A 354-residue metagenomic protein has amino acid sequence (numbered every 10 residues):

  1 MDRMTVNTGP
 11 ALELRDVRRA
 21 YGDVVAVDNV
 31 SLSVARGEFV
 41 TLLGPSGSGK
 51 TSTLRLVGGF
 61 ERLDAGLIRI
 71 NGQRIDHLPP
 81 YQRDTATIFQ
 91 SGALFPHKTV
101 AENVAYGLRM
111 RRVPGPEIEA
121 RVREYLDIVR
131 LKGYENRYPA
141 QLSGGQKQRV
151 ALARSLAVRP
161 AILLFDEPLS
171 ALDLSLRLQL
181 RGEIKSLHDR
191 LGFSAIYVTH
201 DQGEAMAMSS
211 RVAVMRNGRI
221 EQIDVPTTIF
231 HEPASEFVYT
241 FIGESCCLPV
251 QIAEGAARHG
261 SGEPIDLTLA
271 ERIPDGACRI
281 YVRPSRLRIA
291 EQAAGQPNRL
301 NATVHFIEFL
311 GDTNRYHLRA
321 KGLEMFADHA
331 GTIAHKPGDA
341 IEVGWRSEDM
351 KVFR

Functional and structural regions predicted by a protein language model:
E13, S33, R69, E342-G344: ABC ATPase nucleotide-binding domain
V30-T41, F95: Pre-Walker A (P-loop) beta-loop-beta motif of ABC nucleotide-binding domains
F39, P80-Q90, L94-F237: ABC ATPase nucleotide-binding domains
L43-P45: The feature captures the beta-strand-to-loop junction immediately N-terminal to the Walker
G58: Helix-to-loop junction immediately C-terminal to a conserved catalytic motif
G66-R74: Conserved ABC transporter NBD signature motif
H259-I307, T332-R354: Glycine/charge-rich catalytic "coupling/switch" loops of P-loop NTPases
